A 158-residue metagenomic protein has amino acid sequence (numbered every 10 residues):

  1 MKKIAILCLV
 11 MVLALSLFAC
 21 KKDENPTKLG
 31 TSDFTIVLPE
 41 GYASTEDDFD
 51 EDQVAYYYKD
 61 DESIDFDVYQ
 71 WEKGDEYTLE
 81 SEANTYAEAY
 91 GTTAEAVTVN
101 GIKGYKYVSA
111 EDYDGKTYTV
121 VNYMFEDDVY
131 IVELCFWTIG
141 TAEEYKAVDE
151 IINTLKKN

Functional and structural regions predicted by a protein language model:
M1-I4, C8-L9: Positively charged n-region of N-terminal signal peptides that target proteins for export
L15-A19: C-terminal motif of bacterial Sec signal peptides marking the signal peptidase cleavage site
K21-D23: Bacterial signal peptide processing site
S32-Y77, A110-D112, K116: Secretory pathway targeting signatures of secreted, lumenal, and periplasmic proteins
E40-F49, E88-V99, K157-N158: Short secondary-structure junctions
E40-Y42, L134-N158: Surface-exposed amphipathic alpha-helical segments
G41, K59-S63, N100-I102, M124-I131: Short, solvent-exposed coil/turn segments at beta-strand boundaries
N84-D127: Signature of long, low-cysteine stretches enriched in small and polar/charged residues
